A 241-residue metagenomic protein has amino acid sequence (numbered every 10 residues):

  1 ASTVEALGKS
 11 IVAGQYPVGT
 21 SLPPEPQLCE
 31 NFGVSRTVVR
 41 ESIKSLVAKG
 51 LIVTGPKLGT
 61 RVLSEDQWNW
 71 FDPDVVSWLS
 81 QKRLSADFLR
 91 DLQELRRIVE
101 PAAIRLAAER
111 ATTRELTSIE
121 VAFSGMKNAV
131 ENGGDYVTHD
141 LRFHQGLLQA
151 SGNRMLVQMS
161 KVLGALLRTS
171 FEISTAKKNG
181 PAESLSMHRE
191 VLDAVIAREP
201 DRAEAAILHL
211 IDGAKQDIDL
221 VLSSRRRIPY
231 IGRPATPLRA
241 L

Functional and structural regions predicted by a protein language model:
A1-I98, R105, R225-I228, G232 (+1 more regions): Short linear motifs at protein or domain termini
S2, R40, Y136-D140, A176-G180 (+1 more regions): Juxtamembrane/interface motifs at transmembrane-helix termini
P17-G19, L106-R114, P200, L222-R225: Surface-exposed helix-capping loop/turn segments at secondary-structure junctions
L92-I173, S184-D193, R202-D217: Conserved amphipathic alpha-helical segments that form helical-bundle/coiled-coil interaction surfaces
D201-L241: C-terminal effector-binding regulatory domain of bacterial HTH transcription factors
